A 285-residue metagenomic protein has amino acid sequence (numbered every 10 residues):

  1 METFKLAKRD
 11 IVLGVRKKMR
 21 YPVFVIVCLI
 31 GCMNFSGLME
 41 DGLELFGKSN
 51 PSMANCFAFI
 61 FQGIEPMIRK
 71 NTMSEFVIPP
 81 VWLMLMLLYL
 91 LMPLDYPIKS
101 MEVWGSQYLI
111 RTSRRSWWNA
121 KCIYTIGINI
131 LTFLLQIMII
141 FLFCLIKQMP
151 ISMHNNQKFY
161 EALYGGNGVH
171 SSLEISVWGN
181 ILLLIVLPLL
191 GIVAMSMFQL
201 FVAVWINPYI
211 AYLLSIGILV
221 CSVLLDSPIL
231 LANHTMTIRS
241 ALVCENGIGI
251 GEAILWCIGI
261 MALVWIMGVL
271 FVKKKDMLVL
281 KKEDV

Functional and structural regions predicted by a protein language model:
M1-F24: Aromatic- and glycine-rich beta-strand/loop motifs that create alpha-glucan
T3-K8, R115, N119, W178-L182: Alpha-helical membrane-protein architecture signal
V15, F201-Y209, K273-L278: Membrane-interface helix-boundary motifs at transmembrane edges
V23-I26, I192-S196, A241-V285: Alpha-helical transmembrane segments of multi-pass membrane transporters/translocases
F24-C28, N207-V223, K282-D284: Central hydrophobic cores of alpha-helical transmembrane segments in multi-pass integral membrane proteins
V27-G42, S222-P228: Alpha-helical transmembrane segments of multi-pass membrane proteins
C32-D95, C122-L200, V204, R239-C257: Secretory targeting signals
L94-I128: Helix-loop-helix units of permease transmembrane domains in multi-pass membrane transporters, especially ABC
